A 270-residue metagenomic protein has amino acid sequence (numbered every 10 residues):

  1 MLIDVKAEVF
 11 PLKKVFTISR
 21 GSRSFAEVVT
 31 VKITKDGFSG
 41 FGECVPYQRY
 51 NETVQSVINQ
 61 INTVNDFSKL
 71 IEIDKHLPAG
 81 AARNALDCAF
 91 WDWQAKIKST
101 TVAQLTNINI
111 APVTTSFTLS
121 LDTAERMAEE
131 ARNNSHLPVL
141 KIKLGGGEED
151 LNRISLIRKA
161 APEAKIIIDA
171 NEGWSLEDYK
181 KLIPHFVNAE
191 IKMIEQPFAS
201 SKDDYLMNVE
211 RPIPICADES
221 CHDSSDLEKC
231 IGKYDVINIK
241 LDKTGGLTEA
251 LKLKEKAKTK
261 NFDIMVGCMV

Functional and structural regions predicted by a protein language model:
M1-I166, G173-K180, H185-V187: N-terminal capping/lid subdomain adjacent to the active-site entrance of alpha/beta enzymes
G147-V270: Catalytic core of soluble alpha/beta enzymes
